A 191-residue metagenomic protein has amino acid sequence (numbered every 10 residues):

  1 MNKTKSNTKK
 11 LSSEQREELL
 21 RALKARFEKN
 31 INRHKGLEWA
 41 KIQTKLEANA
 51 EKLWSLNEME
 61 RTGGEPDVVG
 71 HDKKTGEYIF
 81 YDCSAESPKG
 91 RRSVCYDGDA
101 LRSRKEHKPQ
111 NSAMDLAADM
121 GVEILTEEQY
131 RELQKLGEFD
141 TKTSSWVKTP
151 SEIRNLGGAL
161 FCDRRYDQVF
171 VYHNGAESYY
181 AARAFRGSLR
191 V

Functional and structural regions predicted by a protein language model:
N2-E123, E127-V191: A binding-site-centric feature that preferentially detects glycan-recognition modules on secreted/surface proteins
